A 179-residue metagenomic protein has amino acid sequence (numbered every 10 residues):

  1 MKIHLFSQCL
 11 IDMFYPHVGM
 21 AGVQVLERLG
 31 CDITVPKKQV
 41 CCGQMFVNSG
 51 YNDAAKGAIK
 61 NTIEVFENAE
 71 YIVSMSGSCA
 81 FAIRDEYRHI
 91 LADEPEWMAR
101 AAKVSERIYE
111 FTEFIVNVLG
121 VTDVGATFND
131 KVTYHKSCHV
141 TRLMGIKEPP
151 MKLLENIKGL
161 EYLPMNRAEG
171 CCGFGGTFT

Functional and structural regions predicted by a protein language model:
M1-T179: Iron-sulfur cluster-binding electron-transfer modules in prokaryotic oxidoreductases
